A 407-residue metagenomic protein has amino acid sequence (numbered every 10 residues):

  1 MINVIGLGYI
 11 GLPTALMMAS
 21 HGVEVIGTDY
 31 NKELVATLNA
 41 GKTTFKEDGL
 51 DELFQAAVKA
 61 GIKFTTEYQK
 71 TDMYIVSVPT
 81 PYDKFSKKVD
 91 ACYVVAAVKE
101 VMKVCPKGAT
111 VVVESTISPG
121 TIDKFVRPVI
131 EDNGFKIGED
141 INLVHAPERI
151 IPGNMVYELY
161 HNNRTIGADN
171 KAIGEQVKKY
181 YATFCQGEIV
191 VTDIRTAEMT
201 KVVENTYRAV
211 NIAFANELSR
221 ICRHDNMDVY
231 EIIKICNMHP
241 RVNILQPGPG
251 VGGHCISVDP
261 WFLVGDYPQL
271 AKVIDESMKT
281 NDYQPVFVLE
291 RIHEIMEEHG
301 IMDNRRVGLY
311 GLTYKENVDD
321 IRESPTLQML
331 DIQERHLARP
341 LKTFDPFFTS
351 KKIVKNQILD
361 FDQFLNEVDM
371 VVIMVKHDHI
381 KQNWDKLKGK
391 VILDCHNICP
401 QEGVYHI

Functional and structural regions predicted by a protein language model:
M1-I407: Structural/interface elements that position substrates and couple domains in central-metabolism enzymes
